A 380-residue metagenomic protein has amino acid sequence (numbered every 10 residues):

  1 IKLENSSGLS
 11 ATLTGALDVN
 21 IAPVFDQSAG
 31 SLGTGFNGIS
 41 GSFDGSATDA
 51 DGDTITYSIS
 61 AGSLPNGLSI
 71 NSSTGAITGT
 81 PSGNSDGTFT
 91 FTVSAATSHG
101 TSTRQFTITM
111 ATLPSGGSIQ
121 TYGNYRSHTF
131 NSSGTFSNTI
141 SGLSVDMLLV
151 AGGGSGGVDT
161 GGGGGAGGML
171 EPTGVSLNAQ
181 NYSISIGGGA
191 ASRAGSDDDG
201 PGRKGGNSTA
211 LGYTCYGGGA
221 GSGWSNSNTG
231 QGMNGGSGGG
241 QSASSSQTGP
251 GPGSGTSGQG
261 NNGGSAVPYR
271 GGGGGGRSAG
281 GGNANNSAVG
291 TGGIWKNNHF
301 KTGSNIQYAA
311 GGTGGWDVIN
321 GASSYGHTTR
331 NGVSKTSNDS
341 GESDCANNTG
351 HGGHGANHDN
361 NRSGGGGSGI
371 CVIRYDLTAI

Functional and structural regions predicted by a protein language model:
L3-N5, A95, I186: Conserved structural position at the C-terminal beta-strand of extracellular beta-sandwich adhesion modules
N5, G45-D51, G83, T97 (+1 more regions): Extracellular acidic, Ser/Thr/Pro-rich low-complexity tracts
L9-V19, G100-M110: C-terminal edge beta-strand
P23-F25, G30, L68, G75: Proline-centered linker/hinge motifs at extracellular inter-domain junctions
G33-I39: Short, solvent-exposed loop/linker segments at the N-terminal edge of repeated beta-sheet extracellular domains
D51-S58: Solvent-exposed loop segments of extracellular immunoglobulin-like
G62-S82: Strand-loop-strand motifs at the edges of beta-sheets in extracellular beta-sandwich domains
T112-I380: Low-complexity, glycine/proline-biased repetitive segments and flexible coils/loops
